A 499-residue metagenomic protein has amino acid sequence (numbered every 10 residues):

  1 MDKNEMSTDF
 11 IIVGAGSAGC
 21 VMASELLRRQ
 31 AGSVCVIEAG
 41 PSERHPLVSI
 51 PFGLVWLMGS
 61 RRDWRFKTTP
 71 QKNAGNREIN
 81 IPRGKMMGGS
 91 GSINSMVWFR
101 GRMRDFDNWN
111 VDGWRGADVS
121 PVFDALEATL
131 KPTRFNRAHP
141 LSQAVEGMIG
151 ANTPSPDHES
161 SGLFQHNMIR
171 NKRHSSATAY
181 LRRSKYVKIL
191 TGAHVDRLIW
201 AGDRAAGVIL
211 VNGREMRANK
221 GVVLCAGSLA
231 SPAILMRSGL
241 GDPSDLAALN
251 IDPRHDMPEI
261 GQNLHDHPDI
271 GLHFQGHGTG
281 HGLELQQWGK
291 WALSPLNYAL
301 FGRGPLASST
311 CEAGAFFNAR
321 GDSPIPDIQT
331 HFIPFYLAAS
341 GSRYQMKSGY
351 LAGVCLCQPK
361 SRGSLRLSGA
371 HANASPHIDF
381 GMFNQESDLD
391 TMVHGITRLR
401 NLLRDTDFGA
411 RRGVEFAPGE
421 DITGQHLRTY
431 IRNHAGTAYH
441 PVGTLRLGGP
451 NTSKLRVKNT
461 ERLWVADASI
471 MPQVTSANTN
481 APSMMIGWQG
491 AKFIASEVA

Functional and structural regions predicted by a protein language model:
D2-A117, P121, D256-M257, H267-G276: N-terminal glycine-rich phosphate/pyrophosphate-binding loop and immediately adjacent elements
S7-T8, S17, D112-H166, H277 (+2 more regions): FAD-dependent oxidoreductase catalytic-site/capping-region signature
E25-C35, G40-H45, L198, G207-L293 (+1 more regions): Glycine-rich loop(s) and the adjacent beta-strand/alpha-helix scaffold that form part
V36-I37, I189, V465-A466: Short hydrophobic beta-strand that contains or immediately precedes a catalytic carboxylate
G53-L57, H281-T310: Alpha-helical membrane-targeting segments
S92-S95, N110-A205, G271-A292: Conserved redox-cofactor binding core of oxidoreductases
K188-L190, D252-D256, H331: General small-molecule cofactor/ligand-binding pocket signal
